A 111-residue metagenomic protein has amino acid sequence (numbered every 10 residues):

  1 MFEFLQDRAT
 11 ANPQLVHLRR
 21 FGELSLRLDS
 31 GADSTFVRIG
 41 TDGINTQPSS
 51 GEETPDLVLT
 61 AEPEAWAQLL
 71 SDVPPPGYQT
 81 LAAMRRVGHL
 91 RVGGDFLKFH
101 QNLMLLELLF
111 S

Functional and structural regions predicted by a protein language model:
M1-S111: Feature captures hydrophobic
